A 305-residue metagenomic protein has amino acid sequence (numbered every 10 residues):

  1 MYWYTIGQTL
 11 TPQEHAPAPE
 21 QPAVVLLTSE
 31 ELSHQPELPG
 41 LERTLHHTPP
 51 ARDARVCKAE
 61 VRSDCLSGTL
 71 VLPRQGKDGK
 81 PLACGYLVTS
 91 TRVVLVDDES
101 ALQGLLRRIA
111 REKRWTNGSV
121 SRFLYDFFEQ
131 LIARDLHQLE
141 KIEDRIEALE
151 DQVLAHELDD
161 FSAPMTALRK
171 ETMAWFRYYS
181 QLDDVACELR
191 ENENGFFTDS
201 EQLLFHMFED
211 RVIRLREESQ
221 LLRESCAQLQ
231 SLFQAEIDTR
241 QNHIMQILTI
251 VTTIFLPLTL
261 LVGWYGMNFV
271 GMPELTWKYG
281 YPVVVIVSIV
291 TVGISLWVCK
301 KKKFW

Functional and structural regions predicted by a protein language model:
M1-E191, R211-R214, F304-W305: Peripheral, non-transmembrane regulatory/ligand-interaction domains of membrane transport proteins
L26, I213-W305: Hydrophobic alpha-helical transmembrane segments and their immediately adjacent juxtamembrane loops
P39-G40, L154, L204, F269 (+1 more regions): Aromatic-residue hotspot detector
G104-L106, R111-K113, R145, E171 (+7 more regions): Generic alpha-helical propensity signal that fires on short helical segments and nearby coil/disordered stretches
K113-T116, E188-H206, R223-D238: Hydrophobic alpha-helical transmembrane segments
Y125, D159-T166, M173, D199-H206 (+2 more regions): Alpha-helical membrane and juxtamembrane elements of multi-pass inner-membrane transport and channel proteins
L154, F161, S180, C187 (+6 more regions): Alpha-helical coiled-coil oligomerization motifs
